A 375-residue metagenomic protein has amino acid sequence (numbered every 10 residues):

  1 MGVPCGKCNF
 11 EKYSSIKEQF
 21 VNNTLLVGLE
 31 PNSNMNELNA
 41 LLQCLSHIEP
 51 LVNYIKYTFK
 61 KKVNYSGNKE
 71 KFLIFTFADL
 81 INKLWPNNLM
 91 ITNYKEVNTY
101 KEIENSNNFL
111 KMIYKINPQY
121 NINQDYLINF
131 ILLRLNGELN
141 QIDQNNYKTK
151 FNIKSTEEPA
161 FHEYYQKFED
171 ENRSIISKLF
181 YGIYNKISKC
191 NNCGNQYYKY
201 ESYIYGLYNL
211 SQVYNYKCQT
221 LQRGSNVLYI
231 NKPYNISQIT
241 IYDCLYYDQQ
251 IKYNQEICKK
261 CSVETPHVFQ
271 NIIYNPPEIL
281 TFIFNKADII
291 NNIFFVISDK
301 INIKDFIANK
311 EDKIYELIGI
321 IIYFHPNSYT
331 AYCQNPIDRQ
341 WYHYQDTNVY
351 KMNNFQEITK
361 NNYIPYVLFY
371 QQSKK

Functional and structural regions predicted by a protein language model:
G2-K154, T281, P365-S373: USP/UBP deubiquitinase core
G2-T24, L45, T58-F59, N64-N68 (+2 more regions): Exposed substrate/partner-binding surface patches
L135, Y184-I187, Q196: Long non-globular sequence segments
K148-E158, I204-L207, Y229: Intrinsically disordered, low-complexity acidic/polar tracts
S155-Q166, E171-N172: Intrinsically disordered, low-complexity linker/loop segments enriched in Gly/Pro and charged/polar residues
I176-I187, C244-N254: Short, flexible, mixed-charge glycine/proline-rich loop motifs that serve as phosphate/nucleic-acid-contacting
